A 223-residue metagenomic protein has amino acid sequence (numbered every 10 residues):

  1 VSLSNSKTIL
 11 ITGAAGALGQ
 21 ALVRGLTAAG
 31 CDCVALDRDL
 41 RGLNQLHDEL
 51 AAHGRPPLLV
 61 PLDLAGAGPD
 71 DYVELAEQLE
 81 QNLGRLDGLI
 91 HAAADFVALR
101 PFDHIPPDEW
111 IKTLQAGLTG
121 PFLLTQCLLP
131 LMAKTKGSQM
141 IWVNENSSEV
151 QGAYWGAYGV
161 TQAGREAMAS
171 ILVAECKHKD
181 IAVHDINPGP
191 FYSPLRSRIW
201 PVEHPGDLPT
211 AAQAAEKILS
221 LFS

Functional and structural regions predicted by a protein language model:
A15-G16: Conserved glycine-rich cofactor-binding loop
C31-Q45: Conserved glycine-rich Rossmann-like NAD(P)H-binding loop of the short-chain dehydrogenase/reductase
L50-G68: Rossmann-fold cofactor-recognition segment
L75, R100-F102, P106-I111: Substrate-binding pocket helix/loop in short-chain dehydrogenase/reductase
T125-Q126, S170: A short, exposed helix-loop element centered on a Lys and neighboring polar residues
A133, Q139-H178, P190: Catalytic loop of short-chain dehydrogenase/reductase
H178, D185-I186, S193, P201-S223: C-terminal helical subdomain
